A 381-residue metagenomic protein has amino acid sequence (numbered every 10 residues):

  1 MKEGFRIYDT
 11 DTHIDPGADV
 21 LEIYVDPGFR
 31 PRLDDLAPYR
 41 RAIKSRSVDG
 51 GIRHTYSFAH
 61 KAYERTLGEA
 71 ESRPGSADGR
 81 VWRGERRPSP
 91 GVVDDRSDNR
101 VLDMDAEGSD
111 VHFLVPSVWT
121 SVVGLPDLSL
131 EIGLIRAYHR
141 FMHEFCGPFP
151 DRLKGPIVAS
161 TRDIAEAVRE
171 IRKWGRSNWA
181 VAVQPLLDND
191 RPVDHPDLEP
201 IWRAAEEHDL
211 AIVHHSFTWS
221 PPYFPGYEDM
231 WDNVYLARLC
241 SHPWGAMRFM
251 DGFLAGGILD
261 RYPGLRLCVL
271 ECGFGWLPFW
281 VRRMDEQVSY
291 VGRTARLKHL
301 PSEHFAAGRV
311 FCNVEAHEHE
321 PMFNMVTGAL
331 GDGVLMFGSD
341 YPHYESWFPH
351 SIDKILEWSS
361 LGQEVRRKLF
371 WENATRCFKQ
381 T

Functional and structural regions predicted by a protein language model:
K2-Y8, D19-V93, S97-A106, D110-V111 (+8 more regions): Mid-to-C-terminal alpha-helical segments outside catalytic/metal-binding sites
Y8-D15, I212-F217: Histidine-centered catalytic micro-motifs
H13, H112, H215, E271 (+1 more regions): Histidine-centered active-site/metal-ligand motif
P16, T120, D163, S220 (+2 more regions): Feature marks short, surface-exposed loop/turn motifs that line or immediately flank catalytic pockets and channel
V81-V92, L102-G124, L128, R152-V158 (+1 more regions): Divalent metal-dependent hydrolysis catalytic cores, especially in the metallo-beta-lactamase
P90, L128-I135, I164, R191 (+5 more regions): Flexible, glycine- and charge-enriched loops at secondary-structure boundaries
A106-G108, S117-D151, I164-K173, R191-H195 (+1 more regions): Active-site loop-helix segments enriched in His/Asp/Glu that coordinate and activate a nucleophilic water at divalent
C146-K154, A159, A165, R169-V334: Catalytic pocket-lining loop regions of alpha/beta-barrel enzymes, especially the amidohydrolase/enolase/GH5 lineages
